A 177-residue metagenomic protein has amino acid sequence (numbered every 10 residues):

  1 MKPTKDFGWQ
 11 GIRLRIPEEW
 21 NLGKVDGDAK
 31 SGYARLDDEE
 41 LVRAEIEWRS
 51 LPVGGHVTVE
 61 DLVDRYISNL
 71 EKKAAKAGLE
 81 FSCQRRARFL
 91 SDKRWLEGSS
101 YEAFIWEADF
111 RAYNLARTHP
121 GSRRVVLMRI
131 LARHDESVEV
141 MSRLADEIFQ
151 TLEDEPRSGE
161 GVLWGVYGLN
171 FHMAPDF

Functional and structural regions predicted by a protein language model:
M1-D176: N-terminal targeting sequences that direct proteins away from the cytosol to non-cytosolic compartments
